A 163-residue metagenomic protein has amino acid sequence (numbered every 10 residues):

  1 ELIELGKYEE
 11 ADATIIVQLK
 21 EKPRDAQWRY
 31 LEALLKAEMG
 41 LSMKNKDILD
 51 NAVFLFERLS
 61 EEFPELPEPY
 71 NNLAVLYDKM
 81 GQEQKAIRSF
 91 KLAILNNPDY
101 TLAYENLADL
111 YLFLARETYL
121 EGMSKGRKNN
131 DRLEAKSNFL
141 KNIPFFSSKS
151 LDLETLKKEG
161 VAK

Functional and structural regions predicted by a protein language model:
E21, E62, N96, K125-K128: Structural marker of alpha-solenoid helical repeat scaffolds
D25, L66, Y100, N129-N130: Residue-level recognition of tetratricopeptide repeat
W28, P69, A103, R132-L133: TPR alpha-solenoid repeat register
